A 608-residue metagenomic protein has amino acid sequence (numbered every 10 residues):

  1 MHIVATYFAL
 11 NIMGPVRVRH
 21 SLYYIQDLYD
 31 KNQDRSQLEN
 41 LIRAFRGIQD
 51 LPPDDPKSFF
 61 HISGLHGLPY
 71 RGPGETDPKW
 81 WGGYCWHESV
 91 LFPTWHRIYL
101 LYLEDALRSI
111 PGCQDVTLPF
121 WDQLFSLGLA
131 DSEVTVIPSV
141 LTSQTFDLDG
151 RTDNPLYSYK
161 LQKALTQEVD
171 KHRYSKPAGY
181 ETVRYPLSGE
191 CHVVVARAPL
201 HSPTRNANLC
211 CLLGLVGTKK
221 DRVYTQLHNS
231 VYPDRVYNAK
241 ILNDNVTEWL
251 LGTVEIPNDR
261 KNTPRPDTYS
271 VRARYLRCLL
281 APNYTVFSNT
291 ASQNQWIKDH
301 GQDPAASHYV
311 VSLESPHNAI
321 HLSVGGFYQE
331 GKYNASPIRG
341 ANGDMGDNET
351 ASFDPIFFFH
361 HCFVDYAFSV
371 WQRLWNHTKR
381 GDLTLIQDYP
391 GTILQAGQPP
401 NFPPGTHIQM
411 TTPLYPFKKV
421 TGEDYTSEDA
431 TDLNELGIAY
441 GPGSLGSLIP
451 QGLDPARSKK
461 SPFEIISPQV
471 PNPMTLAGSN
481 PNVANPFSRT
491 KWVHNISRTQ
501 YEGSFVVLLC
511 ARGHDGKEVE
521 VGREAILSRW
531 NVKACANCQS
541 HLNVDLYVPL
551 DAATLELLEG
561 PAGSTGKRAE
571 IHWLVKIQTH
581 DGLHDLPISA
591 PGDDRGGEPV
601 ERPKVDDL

Functional and structural regions predicted by a protein language model:
I3-L608: C-terminal accessory segments of proteins
